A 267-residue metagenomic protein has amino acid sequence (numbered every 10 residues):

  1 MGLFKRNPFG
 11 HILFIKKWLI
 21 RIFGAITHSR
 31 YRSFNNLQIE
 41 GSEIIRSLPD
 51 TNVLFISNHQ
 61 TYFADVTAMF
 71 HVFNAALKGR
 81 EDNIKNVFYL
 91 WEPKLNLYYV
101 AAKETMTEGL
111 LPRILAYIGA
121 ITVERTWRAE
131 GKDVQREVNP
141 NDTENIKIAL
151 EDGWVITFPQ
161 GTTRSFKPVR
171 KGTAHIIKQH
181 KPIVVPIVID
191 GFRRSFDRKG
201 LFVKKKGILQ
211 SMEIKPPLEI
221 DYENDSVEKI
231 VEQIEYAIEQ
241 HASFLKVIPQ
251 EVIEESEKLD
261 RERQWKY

Functional and structural regions predicted by a protein language model:
N7-F34, K94, T107-I118, D197-G207: Alpha-helical membrane-targeting segments
K16, S29-N36, V100, G131-E137 (+1 more regions): Short, flexible loop segments at the rims of nucleotide/cofactor-binding pockets, characterized by
S29-N52: A short, well-structured juxtamembrane/interface segment
Q38-G41, T107, N139-T143, V169-T173: Amphipathic coiled-coil/heptad-repeat helices and related helical stalk/stem segments that mediate oligomerization
P49-D133: Catalytic core of membrane glycerolipid acyltransferases/transacylases, capturing the structured, soluble-facing
I121-S165: Internal catalytic-core helix/loop-beta-alpha segment that presents or stabilizes conserved functional determinants
E151-W154, G161-K229: A cross-family acyltransferase "interaction/gating" segment
I248-Y267: Short, highly charged C-terminal tails/helix-capping segments
